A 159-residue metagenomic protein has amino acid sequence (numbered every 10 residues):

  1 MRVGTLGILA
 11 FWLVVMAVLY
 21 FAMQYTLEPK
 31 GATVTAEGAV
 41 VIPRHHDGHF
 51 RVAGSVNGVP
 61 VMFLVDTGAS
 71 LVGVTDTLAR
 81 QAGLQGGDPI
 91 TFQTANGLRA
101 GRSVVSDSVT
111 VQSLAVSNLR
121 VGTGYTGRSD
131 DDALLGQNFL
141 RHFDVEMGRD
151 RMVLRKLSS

Functional and structural regions predicted by a protein language model:
M1-M62, T67-S159: Pepsin/retropepsin-fold aspartyl endopeptidases
